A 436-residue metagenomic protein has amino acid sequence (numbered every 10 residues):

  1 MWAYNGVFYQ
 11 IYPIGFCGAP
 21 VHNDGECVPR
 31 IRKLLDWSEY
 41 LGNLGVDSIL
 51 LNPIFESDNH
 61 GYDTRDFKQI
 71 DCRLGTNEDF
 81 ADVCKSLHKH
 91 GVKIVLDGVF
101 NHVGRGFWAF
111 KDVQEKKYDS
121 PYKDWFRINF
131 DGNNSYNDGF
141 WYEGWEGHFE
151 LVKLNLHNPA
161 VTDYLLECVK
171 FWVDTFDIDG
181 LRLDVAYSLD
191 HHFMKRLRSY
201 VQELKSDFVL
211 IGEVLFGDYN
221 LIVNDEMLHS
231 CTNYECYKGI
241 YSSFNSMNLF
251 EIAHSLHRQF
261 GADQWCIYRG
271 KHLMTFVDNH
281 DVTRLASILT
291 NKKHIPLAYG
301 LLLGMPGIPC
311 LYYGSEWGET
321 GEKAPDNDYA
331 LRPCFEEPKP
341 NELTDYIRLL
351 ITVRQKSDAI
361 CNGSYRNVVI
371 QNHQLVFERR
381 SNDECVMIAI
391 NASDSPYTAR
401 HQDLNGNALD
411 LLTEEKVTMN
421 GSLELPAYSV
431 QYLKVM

Functional and structural regions predicted by a protein language model:
M1-K93, N101-V103, W108-D112, G147 (+2 more regions): N-terminal structural segment of carbohydrate-active enzymes
W2-N5, E26, G239, E251-L404 (+1 more regions): Loop/helix patches that line or flank the sugar-binding groove of alpha-linked glycan CAZymes
V7-Q10, I49-L51, I94-L96, L181 (+3 more regions): Hydrophobic faces of well-ordered beta-strands that scaffold small-molecule active sites in alpha/beta enzyme cores
I14-I31, D63-N77, G147-T162, D179-S188 (+3 more regions): The substrate-binding groove and active-site-proximal loops of carbohydrate-active enzymes, especially glycoside
C27, H60-C72, F100-D138, D225-E235 (+1 more regions): Aromatic- and acidic-residue-enriched segments that line the glycan-binding/catalytic groove of carbohydrate-active
H88-H90, Q114, D184-I267, L301 (+2 more regions): Active-site-proximal helices and loops of the catalytic beta/alpha 8
H90, W108-L151, G239-A262: Core domains of carbohydrate- and sulfate-ester-processing enzymes
M419-M436: C-terminal beta-strand-rich structural cap/linker in extracellular carbohydrate-active enzymes
